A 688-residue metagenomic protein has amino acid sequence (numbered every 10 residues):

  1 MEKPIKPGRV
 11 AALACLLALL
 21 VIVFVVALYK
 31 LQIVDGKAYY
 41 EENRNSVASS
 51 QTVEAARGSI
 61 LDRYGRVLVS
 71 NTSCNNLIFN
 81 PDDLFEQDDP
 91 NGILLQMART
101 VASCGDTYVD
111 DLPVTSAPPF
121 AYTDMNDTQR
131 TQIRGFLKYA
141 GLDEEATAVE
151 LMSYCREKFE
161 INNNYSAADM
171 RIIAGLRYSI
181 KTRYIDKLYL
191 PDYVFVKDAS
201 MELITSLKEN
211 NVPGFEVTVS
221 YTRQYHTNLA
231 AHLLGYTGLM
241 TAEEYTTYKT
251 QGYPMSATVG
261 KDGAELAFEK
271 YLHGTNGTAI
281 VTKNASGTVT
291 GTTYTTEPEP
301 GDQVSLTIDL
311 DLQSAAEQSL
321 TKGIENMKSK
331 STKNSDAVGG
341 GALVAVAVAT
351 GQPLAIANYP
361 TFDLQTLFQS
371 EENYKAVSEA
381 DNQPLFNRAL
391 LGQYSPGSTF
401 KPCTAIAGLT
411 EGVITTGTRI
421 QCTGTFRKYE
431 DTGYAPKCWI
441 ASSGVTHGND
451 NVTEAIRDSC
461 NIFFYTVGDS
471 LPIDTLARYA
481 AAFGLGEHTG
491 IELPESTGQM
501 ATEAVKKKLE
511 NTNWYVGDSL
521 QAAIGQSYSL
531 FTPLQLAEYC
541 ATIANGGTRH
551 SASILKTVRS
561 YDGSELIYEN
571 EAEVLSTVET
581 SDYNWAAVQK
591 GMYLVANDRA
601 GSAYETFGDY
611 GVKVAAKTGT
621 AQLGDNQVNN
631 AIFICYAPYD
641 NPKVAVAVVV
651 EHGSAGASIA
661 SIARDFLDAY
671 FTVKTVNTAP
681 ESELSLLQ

Functional and structural regions predicted by a protein language model:
M1-L272, N276-E297, K333-N334, G339-A342: Membrane-proximal periplasmic segments of bacterial cell-envelope enzymes, especially penicillin-binding proteins
G36, G58, R66, S73 (+12 more regions): Solvent-exposed coil/turn segments that connect beta secondary-structure elements in extracytoplasmic/periplasmic
V69, N75, K283-T295, I308 (+4 more regions): Beta-lactam-recognizing serine transpeptidase/beta-lactamase-like catalytic domain environment
D89, I308, T580, E651-I659: Short alpha-helix boundary/capping segments
N91-R99, M201, T205, E209 (+18 more regions): Solvent-exposed, polar/charged alpha-helical surfaces in well-ordered, non-transmembrane soluble domains, broadly
Y245, H273-N276, N284-G287, E317-E325 (+2 more regions): Amphipathic, well-packed alpha-helical segments that form the structural scaffold of globular domains
V289-G341: Conserved, well-ordered alpha-helix/loop/beta-strand core segments that scaffold catalytic motifs
T672-E681: Flexible helix-coil linker/hinge segments at domain or subdomain boundaries
